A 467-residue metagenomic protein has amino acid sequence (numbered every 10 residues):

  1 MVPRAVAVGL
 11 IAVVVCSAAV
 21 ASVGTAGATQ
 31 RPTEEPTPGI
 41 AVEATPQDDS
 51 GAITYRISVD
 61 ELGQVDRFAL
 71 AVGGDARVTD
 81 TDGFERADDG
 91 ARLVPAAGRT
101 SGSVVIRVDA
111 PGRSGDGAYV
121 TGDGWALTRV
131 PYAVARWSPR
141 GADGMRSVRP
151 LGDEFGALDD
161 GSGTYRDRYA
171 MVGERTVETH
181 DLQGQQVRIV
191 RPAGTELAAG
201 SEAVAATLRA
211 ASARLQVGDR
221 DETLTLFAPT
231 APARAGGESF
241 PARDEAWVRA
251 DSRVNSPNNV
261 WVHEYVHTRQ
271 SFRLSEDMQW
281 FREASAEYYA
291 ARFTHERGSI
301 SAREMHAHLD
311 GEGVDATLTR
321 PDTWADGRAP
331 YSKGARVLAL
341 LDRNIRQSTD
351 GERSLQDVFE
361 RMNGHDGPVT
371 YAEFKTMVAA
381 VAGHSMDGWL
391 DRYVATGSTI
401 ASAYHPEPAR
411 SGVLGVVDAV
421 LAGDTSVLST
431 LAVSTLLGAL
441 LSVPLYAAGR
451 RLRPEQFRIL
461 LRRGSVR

Functional and structural regions predicted by a protein language model:
V2-T25: Hydrophobic secretory-pathway targeting helix
R31-E34, P38-V72, R107, H365-R467: Beta/coil-rich, acidic/histidine-enriched accessory regions frequently appended to metallopeptidases
E35-G39, A52-D60, V65-A205, L215-R220 (+1 more regions): Non-catalytic architectural context of zinc metalloproteases
I189-S201, A246-S252, S256, F272-D277 (+2 more regions): Second-shell loop/turn segments in exported
V217-L226, S271, S275-Q279, R297-H306 (+2 more regions): Surface-exposed patches in mature extracellular/periplasmic domains of secreted proteins
E222-A235, S285: Acidic helix-start/capping segments at beta-turn-to-alpha-helix junctions
E238-T319: Zinc-dependent metallopeptidase catalytic helix centered on the HExxH motif and its immediate flanking segment
W280, S285, Y289-H295, H308-P406: Active-site-proximal alpha-helical
